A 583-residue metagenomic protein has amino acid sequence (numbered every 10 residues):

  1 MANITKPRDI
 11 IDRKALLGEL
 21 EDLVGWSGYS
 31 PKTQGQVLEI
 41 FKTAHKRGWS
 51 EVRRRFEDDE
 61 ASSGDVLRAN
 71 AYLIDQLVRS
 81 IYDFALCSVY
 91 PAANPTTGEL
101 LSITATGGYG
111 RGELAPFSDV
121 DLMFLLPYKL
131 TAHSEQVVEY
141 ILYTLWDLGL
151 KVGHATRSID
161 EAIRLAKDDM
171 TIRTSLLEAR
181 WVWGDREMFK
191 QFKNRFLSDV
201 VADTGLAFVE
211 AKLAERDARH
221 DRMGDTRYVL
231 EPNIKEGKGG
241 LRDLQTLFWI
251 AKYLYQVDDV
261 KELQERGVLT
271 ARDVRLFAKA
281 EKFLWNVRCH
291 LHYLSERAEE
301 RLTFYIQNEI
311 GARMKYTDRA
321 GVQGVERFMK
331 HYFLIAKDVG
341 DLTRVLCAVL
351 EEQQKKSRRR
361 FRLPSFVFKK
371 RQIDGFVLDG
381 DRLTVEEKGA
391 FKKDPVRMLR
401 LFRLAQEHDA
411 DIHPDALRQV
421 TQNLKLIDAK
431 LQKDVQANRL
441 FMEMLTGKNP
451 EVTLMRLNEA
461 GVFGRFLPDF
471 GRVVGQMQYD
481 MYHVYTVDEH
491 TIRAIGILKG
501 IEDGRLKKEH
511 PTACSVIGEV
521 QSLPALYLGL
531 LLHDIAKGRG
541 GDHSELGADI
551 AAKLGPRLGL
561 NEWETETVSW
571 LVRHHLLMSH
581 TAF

Functional and structural regions predicted by a protein language model:
M1-L528, G541-F583: A nucleotide- and high-energy phosphate-metabolite-utilizing enzyme signature
L531: Walker B beta-strand of ABC/ABC-like P-loop ATPase nucleotide-binding domains, specifically the conserved hydrophobic
D534: Catalytic glutamate of the conserved HExxH
G538: A short glycine/serine-rich beta->alpha loop
